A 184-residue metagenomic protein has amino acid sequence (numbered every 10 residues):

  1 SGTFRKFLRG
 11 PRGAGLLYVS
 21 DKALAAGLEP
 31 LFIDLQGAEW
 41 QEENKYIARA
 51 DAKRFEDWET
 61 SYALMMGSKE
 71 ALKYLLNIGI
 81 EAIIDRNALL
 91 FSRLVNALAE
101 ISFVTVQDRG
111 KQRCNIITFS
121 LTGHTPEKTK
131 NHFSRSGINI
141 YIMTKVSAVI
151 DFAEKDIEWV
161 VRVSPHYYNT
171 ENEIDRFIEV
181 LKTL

Functional and structural regions predicted by a protein language model:
S1-W40: Active-site PLP attachment segment
K6, D57, H166: Glycine- and other small-residue-rich loops at beta-strand/loop junctions that grip anionic moieties
A14, A25, M65-S68, P126 (+1 more regions): A general structural signal for well-ordered alpha-helical segments in protein cores
D34-I47, F55-E56, F103-Q107, K111 (+1 more regions): PLP-dependent class I/II
W40-N96: Structural motif of enzymes handling amino- and sulfur-group chemistry
A88, S92, F103-K145: Conserved PLP-binding catalytic core of the aspartate aminotransferase-like
K130, R135-S136, Y141, S147-L184: PLP-dependent enzyme catalytic core of the Aspartate aminotransferase-like
